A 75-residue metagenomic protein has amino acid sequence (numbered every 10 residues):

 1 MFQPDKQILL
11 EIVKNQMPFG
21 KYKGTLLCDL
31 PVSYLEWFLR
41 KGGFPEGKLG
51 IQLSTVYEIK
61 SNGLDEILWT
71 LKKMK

Functional and structural regions predicted by a protein language model:
M1-K75: DEDD superfamily 3′-5′ metal-dependent exonuclease/proofreading module
